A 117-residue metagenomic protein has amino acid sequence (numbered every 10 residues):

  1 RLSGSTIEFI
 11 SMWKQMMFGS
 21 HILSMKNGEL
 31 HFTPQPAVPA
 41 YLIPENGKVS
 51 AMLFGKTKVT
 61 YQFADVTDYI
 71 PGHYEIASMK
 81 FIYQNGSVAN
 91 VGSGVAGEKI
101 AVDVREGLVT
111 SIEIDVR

Functional and structural regions predicted by a protein language model:
R1-R117: Non-catalytic C-terminal accessory modules of carbohydrate-active enzymes
